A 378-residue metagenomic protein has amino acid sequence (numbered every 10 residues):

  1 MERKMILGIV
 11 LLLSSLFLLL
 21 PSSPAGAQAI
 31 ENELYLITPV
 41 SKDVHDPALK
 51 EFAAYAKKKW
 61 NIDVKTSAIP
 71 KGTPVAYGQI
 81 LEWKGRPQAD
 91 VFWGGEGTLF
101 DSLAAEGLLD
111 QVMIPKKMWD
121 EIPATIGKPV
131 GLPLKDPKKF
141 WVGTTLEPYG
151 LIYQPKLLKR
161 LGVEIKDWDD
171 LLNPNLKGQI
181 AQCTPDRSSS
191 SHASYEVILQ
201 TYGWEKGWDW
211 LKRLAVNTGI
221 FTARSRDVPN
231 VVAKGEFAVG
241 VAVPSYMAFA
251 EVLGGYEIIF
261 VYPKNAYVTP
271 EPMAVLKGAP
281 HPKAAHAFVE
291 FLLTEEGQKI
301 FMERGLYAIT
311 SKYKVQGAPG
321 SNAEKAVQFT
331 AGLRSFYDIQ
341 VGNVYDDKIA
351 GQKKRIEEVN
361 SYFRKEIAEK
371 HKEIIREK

Functional and structural regions predicted by a protein language model:
Q28-S102, P229: Early extracytoplasmic/lumenal segment of secretory-pathway proteins
I37-V40, K135-L146, Y153-P155, R160-L161 (+2 more regions): Short beta-strand->loop
P87-F92, D110-L151, D169, Q179: A structural signal for short loop-to-beta-strand junctions that line the ligand-binding cleft of periplasmic/secreted
G97-L108, G127-P129, P133-V163, Y195-L199 (+1 more regions): Periplasmic solute-binding protein
L103-V112, D136-K138, A250-Y262: Ligand-binding "clamshell"
E196-Y262: Ligand-binding pocket segment of bilobal, Venus flytrap-like solute-binding proteins
L276-Q340: Mature extracytoplasmic/periplasmic domains
R334-K378: Conserved C-terminal helix/tail region of periplasmic/extracytoplasmic solute-binding proteins
